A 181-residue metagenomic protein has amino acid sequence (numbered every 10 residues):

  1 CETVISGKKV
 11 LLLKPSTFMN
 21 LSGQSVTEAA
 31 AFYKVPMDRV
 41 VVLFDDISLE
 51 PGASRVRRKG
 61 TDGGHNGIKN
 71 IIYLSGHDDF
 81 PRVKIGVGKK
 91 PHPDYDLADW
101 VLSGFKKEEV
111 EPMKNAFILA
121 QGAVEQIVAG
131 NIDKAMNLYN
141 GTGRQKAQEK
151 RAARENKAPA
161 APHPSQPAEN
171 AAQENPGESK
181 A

Functional and structural regions predicted by a protein language model:
C1-K59, K69-K84, K90-D96, F117-I118 (+2 more regions): Nucleotide and nucleotide-moiety/phosphate-recognizing core
G64-G67: Hydrophobic alpha-helical segments within soluble ligand-binding/sensing domains
P93-E111: Short, electropositive alpha-helical surface patch
P112-A116: Short amphipathic alpha-helical coupling segments at ligand-binding clamshell hinges and other catalytic/signaling
S179-K180: N-terminal, polar/charged subdomain of small-to-medium soluble alpha/beta proteins
